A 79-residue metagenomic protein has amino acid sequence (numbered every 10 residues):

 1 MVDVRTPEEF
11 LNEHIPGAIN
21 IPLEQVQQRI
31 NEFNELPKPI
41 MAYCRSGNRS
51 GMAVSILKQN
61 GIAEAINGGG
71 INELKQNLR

Functional and structural regions predicted by a protein language model:
M1-R5: Short hydrophobic beta-strand that contains or immediately precedes a catalytic carboxylate
P7-K38, N48-R79: Rhodanese-like catalytic fold shared by cysteine-dependent sulfurtransferases and DSP/PTP-type phosphatases
Y43: Short, surface-exposed ligand- or partner-binding patches at beta-edge/loop junctions that are enriched in aromatics
